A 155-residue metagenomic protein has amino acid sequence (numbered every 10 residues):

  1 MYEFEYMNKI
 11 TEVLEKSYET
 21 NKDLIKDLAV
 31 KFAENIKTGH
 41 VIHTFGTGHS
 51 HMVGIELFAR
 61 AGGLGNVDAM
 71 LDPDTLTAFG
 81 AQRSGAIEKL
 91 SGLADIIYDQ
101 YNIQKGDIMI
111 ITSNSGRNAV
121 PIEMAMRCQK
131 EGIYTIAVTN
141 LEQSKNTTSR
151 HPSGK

Functional and structural regions predicted by a protein language model:
M1-E19: Generic N-terminal amphipathic, Lys/Arg-enriched alpha-helix
Y2, L24-D27, H49: Short, contiguous, pocket-lining structural segments that sit at or immediately flank catalytic/ligand-binding sites
V13, L28-K31, L93: A ubiquitous structural signal for well-ordered alpha-helices
T20-N35: A short, well-structured juxtamembrane/interface segment
H40-I42: Short active-site oxyanion
T44-K155: Glycine-rich phosphate-binding loops that contact phosphosugars or nucleotide phosphates
